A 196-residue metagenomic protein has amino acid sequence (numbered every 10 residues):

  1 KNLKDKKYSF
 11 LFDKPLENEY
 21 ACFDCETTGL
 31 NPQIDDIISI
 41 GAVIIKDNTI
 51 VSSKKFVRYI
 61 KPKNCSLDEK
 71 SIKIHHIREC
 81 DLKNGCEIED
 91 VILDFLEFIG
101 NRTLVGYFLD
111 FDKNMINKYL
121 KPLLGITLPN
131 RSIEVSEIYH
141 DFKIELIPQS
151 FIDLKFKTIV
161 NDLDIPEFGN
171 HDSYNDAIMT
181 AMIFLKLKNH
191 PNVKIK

Functional and structural regions predicted by a protein language model:
K1-N117, P122, I126-N130, D153-H171: Conserved non-catalytic scaffold segment of RNase H-like nuclease domains
E26-G29, E137, M179: Short, glycine/acidic-enriched loop or turn micro-motifs at the edges of active sites
L30-P32, H140, M182: Conserved protein kinase catalytic core
Y119-L123, D141, D162, I183-H190: Active-site catalytic microenvironments for nucleophilic, acid-base chemistry
I133-S150: Short alpha-helix plus adjacent loop in nuclease-associated cores
D172-I183: Acidic, divalent-metal-coordinating active-site segment for phosphoryl/phosphodiester hydrolysis, typified by short
H190-K196: The feature marks non-catalytic terminal segments
